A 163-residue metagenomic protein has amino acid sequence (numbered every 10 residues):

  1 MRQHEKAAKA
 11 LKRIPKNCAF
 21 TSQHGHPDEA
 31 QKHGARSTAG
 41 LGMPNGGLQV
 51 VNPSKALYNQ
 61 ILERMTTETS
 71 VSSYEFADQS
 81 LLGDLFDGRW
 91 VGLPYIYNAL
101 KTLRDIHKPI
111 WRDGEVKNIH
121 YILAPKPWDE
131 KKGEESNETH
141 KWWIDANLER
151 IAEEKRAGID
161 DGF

Functional and structural regions predicted by a protein language model:
M1-F163: Glycosyltransferase catalytic domains, chiefly GT-A lineage
